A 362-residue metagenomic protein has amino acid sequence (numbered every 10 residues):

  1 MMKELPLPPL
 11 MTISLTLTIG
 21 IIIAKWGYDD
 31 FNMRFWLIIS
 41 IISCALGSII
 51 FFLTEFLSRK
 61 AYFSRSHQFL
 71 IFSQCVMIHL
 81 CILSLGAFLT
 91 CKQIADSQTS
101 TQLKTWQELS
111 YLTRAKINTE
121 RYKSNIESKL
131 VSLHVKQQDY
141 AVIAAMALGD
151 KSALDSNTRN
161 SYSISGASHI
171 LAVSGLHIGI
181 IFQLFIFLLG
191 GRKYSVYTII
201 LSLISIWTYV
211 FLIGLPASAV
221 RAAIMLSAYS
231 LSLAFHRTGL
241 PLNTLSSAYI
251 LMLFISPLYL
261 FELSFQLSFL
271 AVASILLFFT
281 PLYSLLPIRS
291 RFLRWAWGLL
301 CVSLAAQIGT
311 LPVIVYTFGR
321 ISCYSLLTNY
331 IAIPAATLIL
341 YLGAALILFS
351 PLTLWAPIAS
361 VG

Functional and structural regions predicted by a protein language model:
M1-L103, R221: N-terminal leader/targeting segments
M2-P6, L15, Q102-M225, S230-L231: Aromatic-rich juxtamembrane segments at the membrane interface
K3, P9-T18, G27-D29, L215-G362: Internal transmembrane alpha-helical bundles of multi-pass membrane proteins
P9-S14, W36-S40, S73-L80, G175 (+6 more regions): Alpha-helical transmembrane segments
S43-F52, I199-T208, P287-W297: Short, conserved aromatic-histidine micro-motifs
F52-S58, I186-F187, S230-F235: C-terminal ends of transmembrane helices
L57-F72, I143, R192-K193, L285-R294: Membrane-interface helix-boundary motifs at transmembrane edges
I94-T99, V131-H134, I347-I358: Helix-to-loop transition at the C-terminal end of transmembrane segments
